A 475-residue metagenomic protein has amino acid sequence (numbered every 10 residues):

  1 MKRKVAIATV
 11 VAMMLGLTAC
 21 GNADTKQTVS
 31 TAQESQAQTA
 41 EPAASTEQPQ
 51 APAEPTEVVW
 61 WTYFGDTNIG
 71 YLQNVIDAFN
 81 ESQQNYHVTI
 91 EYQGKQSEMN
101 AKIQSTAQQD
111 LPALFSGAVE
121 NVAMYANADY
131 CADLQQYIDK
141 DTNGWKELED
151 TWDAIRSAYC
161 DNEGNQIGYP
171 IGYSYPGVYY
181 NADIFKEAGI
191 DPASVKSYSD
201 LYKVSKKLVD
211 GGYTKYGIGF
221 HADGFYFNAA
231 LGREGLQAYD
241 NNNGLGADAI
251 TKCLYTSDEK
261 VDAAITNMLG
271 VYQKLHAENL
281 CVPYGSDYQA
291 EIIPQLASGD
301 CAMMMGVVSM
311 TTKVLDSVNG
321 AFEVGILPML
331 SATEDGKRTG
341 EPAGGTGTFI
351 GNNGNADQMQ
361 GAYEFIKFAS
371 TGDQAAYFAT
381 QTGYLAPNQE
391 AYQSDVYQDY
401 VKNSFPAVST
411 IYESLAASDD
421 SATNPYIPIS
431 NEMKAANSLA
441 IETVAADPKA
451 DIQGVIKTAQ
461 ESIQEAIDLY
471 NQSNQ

Functional and structural regions predicted by a protein language model:
A78-T151, D183-G189, I293-Q295, A302-M303 (+3 more regions): Extracytoplasmic "Venus flytrap"/periplasmic binding protein-like
E81-S82, H87-T89, A188, E278 (+1 more regions): Extracytoplasmic/periplasmic substrate-recognition and gating elements
S105-Q108, A113, G144-I184, Y216 (+2 more regions): A structural signal for short loop-to-beta-strand junctions that line the ligand-binding cleft of periplasmic/secreted
V119-P176, Y202, A229-G232, E323-L330 (+2 more regions): Hinge/lid segment of periplasmic solute-binding proteins
Q135-T151, S194, Q237-N267, D316-V318 (+2 more regions): Short, solvent-exposed loop/beta-turn-alpha elements that line the ligand-binding surface or hinge of extracytoplasmic
C160-I171, P176, S199-L254, C301: Extracytoplasmic/periplasmic solute-binding protein
K203-K207, A247-G285: Glycine-centered hinge/linker elements that transmit conformational signals in sensory and ligand-binding systems
P342, P406-I463: C-terminal capping/gating helix-and-loop segments adjacent to ligand/active sites or protein-protein/ligand interfaces
